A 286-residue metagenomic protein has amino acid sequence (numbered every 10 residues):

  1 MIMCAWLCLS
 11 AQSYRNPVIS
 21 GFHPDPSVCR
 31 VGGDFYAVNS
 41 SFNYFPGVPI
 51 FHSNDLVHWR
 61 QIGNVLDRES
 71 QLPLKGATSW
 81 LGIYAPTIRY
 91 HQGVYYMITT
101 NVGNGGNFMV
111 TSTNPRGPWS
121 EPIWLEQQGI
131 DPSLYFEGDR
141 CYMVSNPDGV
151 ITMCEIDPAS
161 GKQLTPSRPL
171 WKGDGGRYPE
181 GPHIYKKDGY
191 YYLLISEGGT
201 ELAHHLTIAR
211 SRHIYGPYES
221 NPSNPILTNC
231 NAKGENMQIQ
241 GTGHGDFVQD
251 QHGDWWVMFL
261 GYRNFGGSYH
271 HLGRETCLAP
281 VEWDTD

Functional and structural regions predicted by a protein language model:
M1-C8: Bacterial N-terminal signal peptides
L9-D286: Carbohydrate-active catalytic/glycan-binding domains of CAZyme proteins, especially the secreted or lumenal ectodomains
